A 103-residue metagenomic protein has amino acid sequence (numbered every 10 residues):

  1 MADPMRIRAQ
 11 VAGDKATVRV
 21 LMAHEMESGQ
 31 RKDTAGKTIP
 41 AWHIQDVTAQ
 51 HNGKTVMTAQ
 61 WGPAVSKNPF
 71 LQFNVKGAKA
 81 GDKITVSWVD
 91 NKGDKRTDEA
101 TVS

Functional and structural regions predicted by a protein language model:
M1-G13: N-terminal edge beta-strand
Q10, T101-S103: Short beta-strand edge segments in extracellular beta-sheet folds
D14-V18: Structural beta-strand segments of beta-rich domains
M22-I39: Short amphipathic, basic-aromatic surface patches that mediate peripheral association with negatively charged
A35-K54: Extended low-complexity, serine/threonine- and proline-enriched intrinsically disordered segments
A64-Q72: Aromatic sugar-binding surface patches on proteins that engage polysaccharides or sugar-phosphate polymers
V75-A80: Surface-exposed, short loops/turns at beta-strand junctions within beta-sandwich domains
W88-T97: Short acidic/polar inter-strand loop motif in beta-rich domains
